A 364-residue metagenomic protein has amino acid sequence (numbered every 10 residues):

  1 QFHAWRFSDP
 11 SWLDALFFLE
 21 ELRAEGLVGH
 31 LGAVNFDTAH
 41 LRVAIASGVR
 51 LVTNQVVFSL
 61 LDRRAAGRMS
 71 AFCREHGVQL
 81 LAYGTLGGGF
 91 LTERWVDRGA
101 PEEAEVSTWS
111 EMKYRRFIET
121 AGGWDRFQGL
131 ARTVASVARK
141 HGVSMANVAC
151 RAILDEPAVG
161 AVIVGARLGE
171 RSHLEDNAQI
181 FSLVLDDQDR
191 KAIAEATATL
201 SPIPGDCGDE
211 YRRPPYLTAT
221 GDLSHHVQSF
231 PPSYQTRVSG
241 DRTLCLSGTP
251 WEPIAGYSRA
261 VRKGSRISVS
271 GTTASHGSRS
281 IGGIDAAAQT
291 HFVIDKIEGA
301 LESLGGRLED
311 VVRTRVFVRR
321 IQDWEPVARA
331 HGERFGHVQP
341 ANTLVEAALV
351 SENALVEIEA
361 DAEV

Functional and structural regions predicted by a protein language model:
Q1, V28-A33, R50-Q55, G77-L81 (+5 more regions): Structural preference for beta-strand elements that scaffold enzyme active sites
Q1-L61, V78-Q79: Glycine/proline-rich, positively charged, aromatic-decorated active-site loop/lid region on the catalytic face
F18-L19, S47-L51, S70-R74, D97-E102 (+1 more regions): Short, hinge-like loop/turn segments at secondary-structure boundaries
L31, N54, C73, L80-Y83 (+6 more regions): Conserved, mostly hydrophobic/aromatic
D37, F58-D62, G84-W95, A152 (+2 more regions): Glycine-rich beta-alpha junction loops
S59-A66, W251: Active-site glycine- and acidic-residue-rich loops that bind and position anionic ligands or nucleotide-like cofactors
H76-Q79, G99, A104-S136, K140 (+2 more regions): Terminal-tail/helix-coil boundary detector
G87-G88, E102-A104, L217-D295, G299-V312 (+1 more regions): N-terminal presequence-like segments and the immediate start of the first folded domain
